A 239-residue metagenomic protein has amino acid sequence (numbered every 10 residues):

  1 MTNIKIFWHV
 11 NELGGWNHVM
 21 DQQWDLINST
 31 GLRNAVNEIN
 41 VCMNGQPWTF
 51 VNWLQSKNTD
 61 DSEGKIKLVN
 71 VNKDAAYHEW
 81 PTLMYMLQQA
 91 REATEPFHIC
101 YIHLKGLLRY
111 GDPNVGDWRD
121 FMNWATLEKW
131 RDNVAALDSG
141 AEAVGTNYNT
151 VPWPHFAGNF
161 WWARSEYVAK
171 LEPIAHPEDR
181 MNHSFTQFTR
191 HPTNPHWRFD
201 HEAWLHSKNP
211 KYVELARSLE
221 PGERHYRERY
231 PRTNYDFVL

Functional and structural regions predicted by a protein language model:
M1-L239: ER/Golgi luminal nucleotide-sugar-dependent glycosyltransferases, focusing on the catalytic module
